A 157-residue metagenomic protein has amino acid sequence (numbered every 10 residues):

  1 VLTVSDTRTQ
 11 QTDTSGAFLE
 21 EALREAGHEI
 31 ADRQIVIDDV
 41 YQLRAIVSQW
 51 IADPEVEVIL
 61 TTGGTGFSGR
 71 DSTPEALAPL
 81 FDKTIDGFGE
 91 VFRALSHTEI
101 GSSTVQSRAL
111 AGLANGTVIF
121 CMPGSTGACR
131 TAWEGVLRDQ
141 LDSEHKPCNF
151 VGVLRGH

Functional and structural regions predicted by a protein language model:
L2-H157: Non-catalytic beta/alpha edge segments that cap or flank active sites
